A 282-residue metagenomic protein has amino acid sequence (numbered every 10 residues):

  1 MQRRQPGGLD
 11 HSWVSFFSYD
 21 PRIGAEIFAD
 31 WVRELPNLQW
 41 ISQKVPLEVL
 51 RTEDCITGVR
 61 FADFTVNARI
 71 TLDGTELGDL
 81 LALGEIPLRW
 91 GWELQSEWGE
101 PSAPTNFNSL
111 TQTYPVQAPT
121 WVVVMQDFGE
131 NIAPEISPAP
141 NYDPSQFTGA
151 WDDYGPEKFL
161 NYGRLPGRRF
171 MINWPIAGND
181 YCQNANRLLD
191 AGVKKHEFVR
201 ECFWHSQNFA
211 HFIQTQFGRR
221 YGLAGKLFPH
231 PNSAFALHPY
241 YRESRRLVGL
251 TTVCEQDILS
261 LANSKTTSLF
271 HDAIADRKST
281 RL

Functional and structural regions predicted by a protein language model:
M1-K44, E48, R89, W98 (+1 more regions): Conserved N-terminal/central alpha/beta ligand/cofactor-binding core
S42-Q43, L47, E53-C55, A62-I70 (+1 more regions): Flavin (FAD/FMN)-binding glycine-rich loop and adjacent Rossmann-like elements that form
